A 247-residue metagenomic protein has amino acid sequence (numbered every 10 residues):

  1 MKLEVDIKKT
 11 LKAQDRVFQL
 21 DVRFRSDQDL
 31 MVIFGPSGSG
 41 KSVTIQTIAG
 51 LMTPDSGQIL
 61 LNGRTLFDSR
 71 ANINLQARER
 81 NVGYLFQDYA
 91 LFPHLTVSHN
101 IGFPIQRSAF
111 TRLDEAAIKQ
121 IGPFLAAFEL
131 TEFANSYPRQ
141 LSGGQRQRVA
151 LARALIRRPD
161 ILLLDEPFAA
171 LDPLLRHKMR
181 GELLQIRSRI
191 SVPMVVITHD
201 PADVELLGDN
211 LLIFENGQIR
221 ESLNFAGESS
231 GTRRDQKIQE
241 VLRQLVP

Functional and structural regions predicted by a protein language model:
R64-S69, L113-F133, Q185: Conserved ABC ATPase "signature" region
L66-G83, R107, D114, T232: ABC ATPase NBD coupling module
L95-P104: Short coil-to-helix segment of the ABC ATPase nucleotide-binding domain corresponding to the Q-loop/switch region
Y137-L141, Q145: Conserved ABC ATPase signature
I156-D160: A short, proline-enriched helix->beta-strand linker immediately N-terminal to the Walker B motif in ABC-type P-loop
S191-I197: Conserved H-loop
Q218-L245: Conserved beta-strand-loop-alpha-helix hinge in the C-terminal portion of ABC ATPase nucleotide-binding domains
